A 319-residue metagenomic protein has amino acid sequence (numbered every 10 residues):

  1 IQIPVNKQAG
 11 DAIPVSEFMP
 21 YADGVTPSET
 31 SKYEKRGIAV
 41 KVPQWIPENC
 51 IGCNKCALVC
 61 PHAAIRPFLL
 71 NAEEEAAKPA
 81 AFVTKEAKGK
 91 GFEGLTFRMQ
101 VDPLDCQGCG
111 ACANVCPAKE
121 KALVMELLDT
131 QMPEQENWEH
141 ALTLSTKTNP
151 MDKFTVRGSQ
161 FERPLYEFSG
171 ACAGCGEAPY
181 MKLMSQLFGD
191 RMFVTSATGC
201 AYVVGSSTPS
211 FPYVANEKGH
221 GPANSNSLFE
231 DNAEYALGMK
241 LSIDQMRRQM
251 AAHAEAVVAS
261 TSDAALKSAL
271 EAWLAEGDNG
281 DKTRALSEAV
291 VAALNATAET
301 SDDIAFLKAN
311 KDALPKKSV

Functional and structural regions predicted by a protein language model:
I1-D105, A113-S318: Ferredoxin-type iron-sulfur electron-transfer modules and their immediate structural context
